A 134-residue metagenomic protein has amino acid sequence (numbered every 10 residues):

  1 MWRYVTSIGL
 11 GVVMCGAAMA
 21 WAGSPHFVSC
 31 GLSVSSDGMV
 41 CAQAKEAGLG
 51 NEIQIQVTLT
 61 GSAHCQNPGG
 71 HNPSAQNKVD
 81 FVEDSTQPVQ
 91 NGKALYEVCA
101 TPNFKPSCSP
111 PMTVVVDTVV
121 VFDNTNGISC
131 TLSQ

Functional and structural regions predicted by a protein language model:
M1-V5: Positively charged n-region of N-terminal signal peptides that target proteins for export
T6-G9, V28-C30: Short helix-onset patch at the extreme N-terminus, typifying the N->h transition of secretory signal peptides
S7-A17: Bacterial N-terminal signal peptides
W21-Q134: Mature extracytoplasmic or otherwise solvent-exposed domains
